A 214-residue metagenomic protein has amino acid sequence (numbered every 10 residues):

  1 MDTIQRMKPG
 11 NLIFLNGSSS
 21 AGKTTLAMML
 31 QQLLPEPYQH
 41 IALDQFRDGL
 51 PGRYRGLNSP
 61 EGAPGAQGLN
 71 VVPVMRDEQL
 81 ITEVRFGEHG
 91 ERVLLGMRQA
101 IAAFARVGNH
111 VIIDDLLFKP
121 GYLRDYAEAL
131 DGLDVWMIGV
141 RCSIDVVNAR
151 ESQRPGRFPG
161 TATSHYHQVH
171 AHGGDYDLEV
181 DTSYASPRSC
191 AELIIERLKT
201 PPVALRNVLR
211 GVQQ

Functional and structural regions predicted by a protein language model:
M1-L12: Extreme N-terminal, non-catalytic leader segments that precede Walker-type/kinase nucleotide-binding cores
L15: Hydrophobic anchor at the beta1->P-loop junction of P-loop NTPases
S18: P-loop (Walker A) phosphate-binding loop of NTP-binding proteins
A21: ATP-binding Walker
T24: Walker A/P-loop
Q31-R92: Conserved substrate/cofactor phosphate-moiety recognition/catalytic segment in nucleotide-dependent phosphotransferases
I101-V111, L116-G156, A162, H170: ATP-dependent NMP and nucleoside kinases share a basic, alpha-helical "lid"
I144, A149-E196, T200-Q214: Small-molecule kinase domains that catalyze NTP-dependent phosphoryl transfer to phosphate-bearing small molecules
